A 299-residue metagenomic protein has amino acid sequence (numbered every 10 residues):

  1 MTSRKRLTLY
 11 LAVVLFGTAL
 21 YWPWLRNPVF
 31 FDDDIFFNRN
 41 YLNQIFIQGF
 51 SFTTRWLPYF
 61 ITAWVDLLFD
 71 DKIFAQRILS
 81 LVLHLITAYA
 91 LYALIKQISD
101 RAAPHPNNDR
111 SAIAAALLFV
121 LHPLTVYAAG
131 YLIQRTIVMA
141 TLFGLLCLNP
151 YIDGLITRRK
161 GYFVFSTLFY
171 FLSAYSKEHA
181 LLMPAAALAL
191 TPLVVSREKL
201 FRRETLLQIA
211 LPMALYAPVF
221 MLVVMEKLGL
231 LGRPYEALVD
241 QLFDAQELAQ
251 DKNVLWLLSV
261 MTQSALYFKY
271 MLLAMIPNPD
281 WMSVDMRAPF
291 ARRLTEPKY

Functional and structural regions predicted by a protein language model:
M1-Y299: Polytopic membrane enzymes that build or remodel cell-surface glycoconjugates and lipids
